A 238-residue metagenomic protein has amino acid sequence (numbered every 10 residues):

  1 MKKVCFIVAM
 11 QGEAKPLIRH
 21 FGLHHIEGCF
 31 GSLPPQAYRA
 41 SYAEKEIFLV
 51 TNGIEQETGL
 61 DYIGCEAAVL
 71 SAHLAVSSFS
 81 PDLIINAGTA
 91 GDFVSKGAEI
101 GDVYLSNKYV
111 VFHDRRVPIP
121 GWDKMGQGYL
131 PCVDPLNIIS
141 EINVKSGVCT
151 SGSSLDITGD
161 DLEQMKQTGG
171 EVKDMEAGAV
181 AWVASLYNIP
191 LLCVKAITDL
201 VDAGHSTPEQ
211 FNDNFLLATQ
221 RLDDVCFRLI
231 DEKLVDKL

Functional and structural regions predicted by a protein language model:
M1-Y129: Metabolite-binding pocket within alpha/beta catalytic cores that recognizes anionic/polar moieties
M10, G91, Y109, S153 (+2 more regions): Glycine-rich beta-alpha junction loops
G12, I63-L70, F79, M175-G178 (+3 more regions): Conserved active-site and cofactor/substrate-binding residues in soluble primary-metabolism enzymes
L17, K96-G97, R116, G159-L162 (+2 more regions): Short, well-ordered secondary-structure micro-motifs
S71-A75, P131-P135, A218-L229: Short, well-ordered amphipathic alpha-helical segments that serve as non-catalytic structural scaffolds within diverse
P118-D174, G178-Y187: Active-site rim beta-loop-alpha module in soluble metabolic enzymes
Q164-G169, K173, G178-L216: Active-site-adjacent mobile loop/cap segments within catalytic or ligand-binding domains
V201-L238: His/Asp/Glu-rich mid-to-C-terminal helical/loop segments that flank catalytic regions of hydrolases
